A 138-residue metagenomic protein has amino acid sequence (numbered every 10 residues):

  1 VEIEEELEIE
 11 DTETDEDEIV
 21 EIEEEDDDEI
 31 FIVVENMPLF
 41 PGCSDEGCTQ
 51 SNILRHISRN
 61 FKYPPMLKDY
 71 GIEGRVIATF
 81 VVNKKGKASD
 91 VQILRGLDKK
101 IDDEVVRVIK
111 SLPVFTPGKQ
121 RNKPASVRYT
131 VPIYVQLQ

Functional and structural regions predicted by a protein language model:
V1-Q138: Charge-biased low-complexity segments
